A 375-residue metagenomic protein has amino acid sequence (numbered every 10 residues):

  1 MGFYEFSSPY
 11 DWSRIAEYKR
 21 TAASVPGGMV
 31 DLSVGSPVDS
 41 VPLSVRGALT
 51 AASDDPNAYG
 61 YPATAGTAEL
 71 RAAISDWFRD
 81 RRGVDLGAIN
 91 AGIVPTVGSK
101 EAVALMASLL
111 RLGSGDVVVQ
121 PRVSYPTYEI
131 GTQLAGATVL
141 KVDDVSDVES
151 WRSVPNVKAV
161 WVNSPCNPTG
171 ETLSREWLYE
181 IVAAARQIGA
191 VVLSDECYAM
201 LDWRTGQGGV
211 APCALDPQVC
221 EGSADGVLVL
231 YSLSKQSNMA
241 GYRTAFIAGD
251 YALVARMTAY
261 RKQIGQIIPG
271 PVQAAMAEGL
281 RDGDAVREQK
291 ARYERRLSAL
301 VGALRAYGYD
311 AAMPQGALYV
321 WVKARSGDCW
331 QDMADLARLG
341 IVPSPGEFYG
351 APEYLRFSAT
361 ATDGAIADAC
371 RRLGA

Functional and structural regions predicted by a protein language model:
M1-Y10, R20-A52, E69, A73-A375: PLP-dependent class I/II
R14-I15: N-terminal signal-anchor/first transmembrane alpha helix
G60-P62, R287: Short, surface-exposed loop/turn segments at secondary-structure junctions
A65-G66: Short beta-strand to alpha-helix junction loop
